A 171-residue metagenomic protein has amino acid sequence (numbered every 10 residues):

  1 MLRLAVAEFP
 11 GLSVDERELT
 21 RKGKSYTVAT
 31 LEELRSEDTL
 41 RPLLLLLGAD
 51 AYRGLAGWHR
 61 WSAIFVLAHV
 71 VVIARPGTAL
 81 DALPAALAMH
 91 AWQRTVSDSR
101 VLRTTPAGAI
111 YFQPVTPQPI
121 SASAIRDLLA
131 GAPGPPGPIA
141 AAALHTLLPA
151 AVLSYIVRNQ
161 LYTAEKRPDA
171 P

Functional and structural regions predicted by a protein language model:
M1-P171: Nucleotidyltransferase catalytic core that binds NTPs
